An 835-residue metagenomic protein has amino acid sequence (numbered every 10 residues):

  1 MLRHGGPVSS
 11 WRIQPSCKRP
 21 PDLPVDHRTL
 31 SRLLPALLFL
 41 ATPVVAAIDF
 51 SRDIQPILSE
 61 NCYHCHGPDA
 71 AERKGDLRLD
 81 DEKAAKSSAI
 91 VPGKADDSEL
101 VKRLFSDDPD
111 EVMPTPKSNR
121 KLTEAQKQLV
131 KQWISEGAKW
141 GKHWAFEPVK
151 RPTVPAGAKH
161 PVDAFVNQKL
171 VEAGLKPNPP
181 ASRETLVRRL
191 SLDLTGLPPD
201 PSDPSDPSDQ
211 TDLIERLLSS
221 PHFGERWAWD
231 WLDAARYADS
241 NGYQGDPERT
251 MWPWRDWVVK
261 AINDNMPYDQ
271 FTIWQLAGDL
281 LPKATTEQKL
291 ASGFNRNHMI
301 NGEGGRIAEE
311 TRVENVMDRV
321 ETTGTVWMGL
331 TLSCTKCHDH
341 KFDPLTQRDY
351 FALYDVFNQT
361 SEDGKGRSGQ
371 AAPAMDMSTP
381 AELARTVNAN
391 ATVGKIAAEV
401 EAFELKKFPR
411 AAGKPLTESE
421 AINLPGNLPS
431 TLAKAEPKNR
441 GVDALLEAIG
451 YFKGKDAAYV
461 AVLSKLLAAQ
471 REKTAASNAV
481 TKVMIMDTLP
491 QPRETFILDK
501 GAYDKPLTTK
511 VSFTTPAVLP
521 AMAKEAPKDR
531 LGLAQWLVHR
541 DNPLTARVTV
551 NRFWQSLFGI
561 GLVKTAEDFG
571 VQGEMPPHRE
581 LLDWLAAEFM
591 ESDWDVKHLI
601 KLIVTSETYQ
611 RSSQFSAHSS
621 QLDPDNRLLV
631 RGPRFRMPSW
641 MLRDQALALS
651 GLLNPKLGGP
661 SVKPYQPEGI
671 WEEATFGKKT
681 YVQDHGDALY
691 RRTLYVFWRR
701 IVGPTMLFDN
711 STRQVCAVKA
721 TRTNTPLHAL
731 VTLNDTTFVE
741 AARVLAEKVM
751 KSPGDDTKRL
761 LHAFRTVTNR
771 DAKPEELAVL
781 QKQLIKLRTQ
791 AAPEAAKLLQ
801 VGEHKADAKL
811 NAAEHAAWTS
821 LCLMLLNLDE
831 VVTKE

Functional and structural regions predicted by a protein language model:
L2-H4, V8-P21, V25, T29-R32 (+3 more regions): Short, basic, low-complexity termini and linkers enriched in Ser/Thr/Gly/Pro that act as targeting/leader peptides
S31-P43: Bacterial N-terminal signal peptides
A46-Q168, E184-R189, T195, P199-P201 (+6 more regions): Solvent-exposed helix-loop boundary motif
G157-R189, D193-H222, R236-K283, P344 (+10 more regions): Primarily short, surface-exposed interaction patches in extracytoplasmic proteins
W227, L232-W254, L280-R319: Beta-propeller blade termini and top-face loops
Y243, D264, S292-F496, L777: Active-site histidine-acidic residue metal-binding/catalytic motifs, centered on HxH/HExxH-like signatures
F697, M706-A717: A structural supersecondary motif
